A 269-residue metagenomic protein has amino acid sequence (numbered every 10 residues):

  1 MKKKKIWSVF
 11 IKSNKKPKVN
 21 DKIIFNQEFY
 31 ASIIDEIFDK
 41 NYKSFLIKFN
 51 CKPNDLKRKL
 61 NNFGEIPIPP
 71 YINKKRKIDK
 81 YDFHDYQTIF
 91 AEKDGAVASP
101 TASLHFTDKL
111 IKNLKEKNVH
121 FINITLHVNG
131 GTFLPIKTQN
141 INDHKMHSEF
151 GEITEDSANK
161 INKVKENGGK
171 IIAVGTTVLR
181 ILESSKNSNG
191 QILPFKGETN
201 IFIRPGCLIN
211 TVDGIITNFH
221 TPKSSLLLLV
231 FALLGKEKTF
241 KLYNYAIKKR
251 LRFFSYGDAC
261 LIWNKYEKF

Functional and structural regions predicted by a protein language model:
M1-F269: Surface-exposed, charge/polar-rich loops and edge strands
